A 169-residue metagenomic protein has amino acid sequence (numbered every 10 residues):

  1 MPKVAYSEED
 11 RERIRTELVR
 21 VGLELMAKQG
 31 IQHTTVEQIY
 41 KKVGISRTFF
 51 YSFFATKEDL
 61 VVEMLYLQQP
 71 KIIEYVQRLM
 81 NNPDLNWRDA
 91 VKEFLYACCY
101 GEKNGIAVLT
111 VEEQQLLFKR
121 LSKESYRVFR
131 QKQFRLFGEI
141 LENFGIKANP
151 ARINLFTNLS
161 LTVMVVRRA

Functional and structural regions predicted by a protein language model:
M1-Q29, Q38: Basic, helix-initiating cap at the start of DNA-binding domains
E12-R20, Q32-H33, F53-Q77, K92: An amphipathic alpha-helix adjacent to DNA-recognition modules
E17, V21-K28, K71-L79, L159-R167: Solvent-exposed, amphipathic alpha-helical segments
L25-D59: Helix-turn-helix
E63, Q77-N104: Hydrophobic alpha-helical connector segments
P70-I73, F118-L155: Amphipathic alpha-helical packing segments from all-alpha helical-bundle domains
Q77, T110-R120: Short linear capping/connector segments at secondary-structure termini
G101-N104, E139, I146, I153 (+1 more regions): Amphipathic C-terminal alpha-helical segment
